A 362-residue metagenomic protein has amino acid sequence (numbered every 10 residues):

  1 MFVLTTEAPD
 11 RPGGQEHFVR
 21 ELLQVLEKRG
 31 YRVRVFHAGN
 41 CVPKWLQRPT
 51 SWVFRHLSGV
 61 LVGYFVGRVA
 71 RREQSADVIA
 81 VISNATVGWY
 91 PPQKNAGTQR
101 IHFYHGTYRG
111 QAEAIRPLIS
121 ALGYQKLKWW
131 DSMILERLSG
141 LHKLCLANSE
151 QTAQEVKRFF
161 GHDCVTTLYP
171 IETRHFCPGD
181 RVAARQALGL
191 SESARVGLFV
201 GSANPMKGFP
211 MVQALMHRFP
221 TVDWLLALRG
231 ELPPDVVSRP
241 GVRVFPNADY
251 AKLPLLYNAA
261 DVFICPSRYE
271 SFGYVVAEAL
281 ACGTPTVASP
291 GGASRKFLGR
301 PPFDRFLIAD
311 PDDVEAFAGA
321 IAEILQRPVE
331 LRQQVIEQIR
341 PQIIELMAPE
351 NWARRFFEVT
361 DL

Functional and structural regions predicted by a protein language model:
V78-V81, K94-S120, Y124-Q125, L146: Active-site proximal beta-strand in glycosyltransferases
Y108, L122-C145, R158: Membrane-proximal helix-turn-helix segments that form the acceptor-binding/catalytic region of lipid-linked
L190-K207, Q213-H217: Conserved donor-binding/catalytic core segment of Leloir-type glycosyltransferases
N247, R300-E315, A322-V329: Conserved acidic donor-binding segment of nucleotide-sugar-dependent glycosyltransferases
L255-A260: Short alpha-helical donor nucleotide-sugar binding micro-motif in glycosyltransferases
R268: Aromatic "clamp/platform" in nucleotide-sugar-dependent glycosyltransferases that forms part of the donor/acceptor
P285-A288: Short hydrophobic beta-strand element within catalytic cores of glycosyltransferases and related nucleotide-activated
D312, V329-T360: A charged, aromatic-enriched C-terminal amphipathic alpha-helix characteristic of glycosyltransferases across folds
